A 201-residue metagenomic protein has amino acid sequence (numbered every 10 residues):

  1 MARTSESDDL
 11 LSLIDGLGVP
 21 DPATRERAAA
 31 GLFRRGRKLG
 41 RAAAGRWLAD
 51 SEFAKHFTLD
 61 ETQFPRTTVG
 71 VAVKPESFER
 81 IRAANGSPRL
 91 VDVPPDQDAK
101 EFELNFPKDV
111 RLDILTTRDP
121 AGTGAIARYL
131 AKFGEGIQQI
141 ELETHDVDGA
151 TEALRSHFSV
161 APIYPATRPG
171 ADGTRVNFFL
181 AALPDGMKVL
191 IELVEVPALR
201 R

Functional and structural regions predicted by a protein language model:
A2-T62, V93-P95, K100-T116, E152-R201: Vicinal oxygen chelate
R3-D8, E61-N85: Short, charged N-terminal helix-start/capping segments
I14, F64-P75, E103-F106, I126-G149: Vicinal oxygen chelate
T68, S77-E101, G124, E192-P197: An N-terminus-focused feature that recognizes amino-terminal "leader" regions
V73-L90, D148-F158: Amphipathic alpha-helical segments
I114-R128: Flexible internal linker/loop segments at domain or repeat junctions
G122, D148-A150, L199: Residue-level signal for secondary-structure boundary sites
